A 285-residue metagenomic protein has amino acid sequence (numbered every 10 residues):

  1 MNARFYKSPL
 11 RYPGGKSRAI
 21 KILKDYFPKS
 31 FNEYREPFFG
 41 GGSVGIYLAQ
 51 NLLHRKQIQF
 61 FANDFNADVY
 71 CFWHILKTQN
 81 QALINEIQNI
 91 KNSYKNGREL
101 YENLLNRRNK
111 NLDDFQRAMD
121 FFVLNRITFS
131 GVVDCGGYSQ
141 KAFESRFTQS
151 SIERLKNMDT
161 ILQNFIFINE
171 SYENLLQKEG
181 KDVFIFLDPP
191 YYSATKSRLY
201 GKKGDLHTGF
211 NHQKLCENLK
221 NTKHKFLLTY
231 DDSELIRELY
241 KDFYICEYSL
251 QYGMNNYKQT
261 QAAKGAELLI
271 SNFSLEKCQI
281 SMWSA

Functional and structural regions predicted by a protein language model:
N2-I22, K29, Q79-F186, P190-Y200 (+1 more regions): SAM-dependent nucleic-acid methyltransferase catalytic core
D25, N32-R108: SAM cofactor-binding core of SAM-dependent methyltransferases, primarily the Rossmann-like beta-alpha-beta module
S30-Y34, Q57-Q59, L162-I166, K220-F226: Short active-site oxyanion
G40, W73, F122, F226 (+1 more regions): A residue-level signal for conserved active-site and pocket-lining positions in enzyme catalytic cores
G41-V44, N66-D68, I127-F129, Y172-L175 (+4 more regions): Short, solvent-exposed loop/turn segments at secondary-structure junctions
N51-R55, T78-N80, S197, G201-D205 (+2 more regions): Glycine-rich, phosphate-binding/catalytic loops in enzymes
F60, F167, I245-E247: Conserved beta-strand scaffold positions in the cores of enzyme catalytic domains, especially in NTP/NDP-utilizing
L206-A285: Long, positively charged, glycine-interspersed low-complexity recognition regions
